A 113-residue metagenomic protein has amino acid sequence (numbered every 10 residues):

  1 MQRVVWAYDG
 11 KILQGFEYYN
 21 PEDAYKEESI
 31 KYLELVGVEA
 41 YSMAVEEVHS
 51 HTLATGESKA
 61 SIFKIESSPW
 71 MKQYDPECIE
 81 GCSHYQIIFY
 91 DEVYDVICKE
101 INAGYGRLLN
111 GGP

Functional and structural regions predicted by a protein language model:
M1-P113: Surface-exposed, interaction-prone regions used to assemble/regulate multi-protein complexes
